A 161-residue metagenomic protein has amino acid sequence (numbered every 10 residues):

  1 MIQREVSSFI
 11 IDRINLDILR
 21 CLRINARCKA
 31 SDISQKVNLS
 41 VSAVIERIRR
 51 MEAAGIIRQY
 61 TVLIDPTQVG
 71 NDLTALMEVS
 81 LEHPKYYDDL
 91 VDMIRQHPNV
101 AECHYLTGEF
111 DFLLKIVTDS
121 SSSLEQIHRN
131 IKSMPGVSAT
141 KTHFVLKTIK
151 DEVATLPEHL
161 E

Functional and structural regions predicted by a protein language model:
M1-E161: A compositional/biophysical signature of low hydrophobicity enriched in polar/charged and small residues
